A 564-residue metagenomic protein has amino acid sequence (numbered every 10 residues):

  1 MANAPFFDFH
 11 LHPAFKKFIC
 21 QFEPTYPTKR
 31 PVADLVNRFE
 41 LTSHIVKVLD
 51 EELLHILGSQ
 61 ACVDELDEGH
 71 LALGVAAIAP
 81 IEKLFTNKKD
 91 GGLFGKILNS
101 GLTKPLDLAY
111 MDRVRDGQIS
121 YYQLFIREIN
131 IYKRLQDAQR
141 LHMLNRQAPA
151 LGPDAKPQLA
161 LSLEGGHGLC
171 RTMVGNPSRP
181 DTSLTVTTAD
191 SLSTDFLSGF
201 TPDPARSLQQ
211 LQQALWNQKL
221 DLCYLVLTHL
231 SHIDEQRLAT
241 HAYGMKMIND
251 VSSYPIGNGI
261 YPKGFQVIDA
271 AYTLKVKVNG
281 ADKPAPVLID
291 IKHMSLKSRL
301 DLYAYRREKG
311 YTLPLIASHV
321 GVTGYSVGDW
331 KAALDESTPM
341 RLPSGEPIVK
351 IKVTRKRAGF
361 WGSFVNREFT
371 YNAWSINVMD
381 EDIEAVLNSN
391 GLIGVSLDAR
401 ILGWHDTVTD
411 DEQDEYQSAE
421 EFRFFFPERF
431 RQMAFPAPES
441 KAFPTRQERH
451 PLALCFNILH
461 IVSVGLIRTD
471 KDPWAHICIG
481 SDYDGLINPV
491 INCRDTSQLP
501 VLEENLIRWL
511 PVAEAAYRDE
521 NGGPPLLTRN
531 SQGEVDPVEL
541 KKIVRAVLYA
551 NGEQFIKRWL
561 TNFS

Functional and structural regions predicted by a protein language model:
M1-D282, K297-R299, Y303-Y311, L315-A317 (+2 more regions): N-terminal hydrophobic targeting/anchoring segments and the immediately downstream early-domain regions of hydrolases
P286-K292: Short catalytic-loop micro-motif centered on adjacent basic/acidic residues
